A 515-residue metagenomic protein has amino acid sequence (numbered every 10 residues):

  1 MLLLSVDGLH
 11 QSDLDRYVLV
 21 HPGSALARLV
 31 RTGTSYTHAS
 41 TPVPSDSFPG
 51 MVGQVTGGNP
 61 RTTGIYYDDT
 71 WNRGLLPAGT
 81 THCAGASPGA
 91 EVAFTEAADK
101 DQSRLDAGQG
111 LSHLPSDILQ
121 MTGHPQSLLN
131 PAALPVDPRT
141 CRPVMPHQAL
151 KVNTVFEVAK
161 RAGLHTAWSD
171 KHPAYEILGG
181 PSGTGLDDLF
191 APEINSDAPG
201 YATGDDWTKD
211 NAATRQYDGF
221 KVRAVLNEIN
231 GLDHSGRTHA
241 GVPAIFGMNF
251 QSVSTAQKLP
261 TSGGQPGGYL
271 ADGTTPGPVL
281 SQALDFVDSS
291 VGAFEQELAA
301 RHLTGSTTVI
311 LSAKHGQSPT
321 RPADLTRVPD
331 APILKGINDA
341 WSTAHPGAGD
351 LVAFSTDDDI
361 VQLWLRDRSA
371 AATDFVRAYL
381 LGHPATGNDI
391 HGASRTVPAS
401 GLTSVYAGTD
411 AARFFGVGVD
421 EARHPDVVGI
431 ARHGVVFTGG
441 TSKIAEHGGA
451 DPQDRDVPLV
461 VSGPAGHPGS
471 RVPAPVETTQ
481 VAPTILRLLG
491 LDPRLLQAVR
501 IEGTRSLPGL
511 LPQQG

Functional and structural regions predicted by a protein language model:
M1-Q11, R28-V30, Q54, A159 (+6 more regions): Beta-strand elements within well-structured catalytic alpha/beta cores of enzymes that handle phosphate/sulfate esters
H10-R16, T41, T140-P146, F156 (+5 more regions): Second-shell loop/turn segments in exported
L14-G64, H165-A167: Short, structured active-site-proximal loop/turn typified by the sulfatase FGly-forming signature C/S-X-P-X-R
H21, T37, P44-D46, T56 (+5 more regions): Secreted, luminal/periplasmic, and some membrane-associated catalytic domains that remodel anionic oxygen-ester
A27-R28, D359-T403, P464-G466, A474-I501 (+1 more regions): Non-catalytic, well-ordered alpha-helical segments in soluble enzyme domains
Y36-V55, S169-G179, N249-Q251, V499-T504: Short, solvent-exposed turn/loop segments enriched in Gly/Ser/Thr/Pro and often Arg
G58-N59, T63-G264, L270, T438: His/Asp/Glu-rich, glycine-adjacent segments that coordinate divalent cations and/or stabilize oxyanion chemistry on
A159-R161, A174-E176, G231, G241-S254 (+1 more regions): Extracellular low-complexity, Gly/Ser/Thr-rich intrinsically disordered linkers and protease-sensitive activation/hinge
